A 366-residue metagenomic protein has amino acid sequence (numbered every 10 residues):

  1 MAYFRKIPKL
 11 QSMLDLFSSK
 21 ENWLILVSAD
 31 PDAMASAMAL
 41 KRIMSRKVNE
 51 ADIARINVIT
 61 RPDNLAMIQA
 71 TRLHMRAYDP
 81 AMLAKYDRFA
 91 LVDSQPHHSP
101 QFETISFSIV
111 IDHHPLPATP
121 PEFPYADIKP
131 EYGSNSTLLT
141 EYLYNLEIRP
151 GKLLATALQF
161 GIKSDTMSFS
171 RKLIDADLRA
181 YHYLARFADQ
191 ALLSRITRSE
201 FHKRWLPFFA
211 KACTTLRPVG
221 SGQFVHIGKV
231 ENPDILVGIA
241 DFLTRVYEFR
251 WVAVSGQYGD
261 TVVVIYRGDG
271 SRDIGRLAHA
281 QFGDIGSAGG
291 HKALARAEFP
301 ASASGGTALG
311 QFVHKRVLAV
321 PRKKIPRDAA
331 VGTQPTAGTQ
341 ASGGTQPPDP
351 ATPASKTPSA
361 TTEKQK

Functional and structural regions predicted by a protein language model:
A2-W23, K47-D52, D189-A191, P218-K366: Gly/His-enriched, cation/cofactor- and phosphate-binding structural elements
K20-M82: Anionic-ligand anchoring segments at beta-strand to alpha-helix junctions in alpha/beta enzyme folds, i.e., glycine
L26, A90-D93, G161, I227 (+1 more regions): Short beta-strand segments
D30, L40, I68, D112 (+4 more regions): Divalent metal-coordination and catalytic microenvironments
A33-A37, S136, L236: Short, highly selective alpha-helical patches that border small-molecule cofactor pockets in redox/cofactor-processing
A66-Y125: Active-site cofactor/cluster-binding pocket
H113-H182, H314: Short alpha-helices
L192-V225: Oxyanion-binding "anion nests"
